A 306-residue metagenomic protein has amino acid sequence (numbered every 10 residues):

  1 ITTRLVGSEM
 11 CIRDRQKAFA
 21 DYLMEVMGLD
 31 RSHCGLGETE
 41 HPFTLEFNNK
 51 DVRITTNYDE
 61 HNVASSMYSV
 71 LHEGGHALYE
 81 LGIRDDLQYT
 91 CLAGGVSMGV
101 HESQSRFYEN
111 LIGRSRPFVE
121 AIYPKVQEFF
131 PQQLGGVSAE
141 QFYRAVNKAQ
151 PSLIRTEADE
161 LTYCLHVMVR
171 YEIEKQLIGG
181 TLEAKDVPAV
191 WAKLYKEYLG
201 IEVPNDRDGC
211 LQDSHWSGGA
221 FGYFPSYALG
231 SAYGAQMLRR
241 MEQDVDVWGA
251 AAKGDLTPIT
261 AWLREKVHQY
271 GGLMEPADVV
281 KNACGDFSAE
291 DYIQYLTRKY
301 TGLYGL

Functional and structural regions predicted by a protein language model:
I1-G7, C11: Single conserved hydrophobic/aromatic residue that forms the stacking wall/gate of nucleotide- or nucleobase-binding
R13-S32: Zn2+-dependent metallopeptidase catalytic core
R31-D51: Long, charged, glycine-rich C-terminal linkers/tails
R31-H33, D86-T90, R114-P124, A184-K185: Acidic/polar loop patches that form or flank catalytic/metal-binding clefts of enzymes that bind anionic ligands
T55-S69: Short pre-active-site segment immediately N-terminal to the catalytic Zn-binding motif
S65-R84, E102-R106: Active-site recognition of the HExxH zinc-binding catalytic motif
G94-G135: Post-HExxH zinc-binding segment in Zn-dependent metallohydrolases
V167, Y171-L306: C-terminal, non-catalytic "cap/extension" segments appended to globular domains
